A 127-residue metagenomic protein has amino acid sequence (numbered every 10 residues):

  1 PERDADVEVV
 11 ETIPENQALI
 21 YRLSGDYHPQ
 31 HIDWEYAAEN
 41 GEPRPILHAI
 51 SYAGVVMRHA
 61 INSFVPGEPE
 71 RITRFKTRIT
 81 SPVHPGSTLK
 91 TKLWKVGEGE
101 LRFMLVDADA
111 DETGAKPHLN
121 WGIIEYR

Functional and structural regions predicted by a protein language model:
P1-L47: Catalytic strand-loop segment that frames the active site of acyl-thioester-processing enzymes
P1-T12, P85, K90-R127: HotDog/MaoC-like acyl-thioester-processing domains
Y27-Q30, A38, F64-V65, L93-G97 (+1 more regions): Generic alpha-helical propensity signal that fires on short helical segments and nearby coil/disordered stretches
H28-H31, H48, H59, H84 (+1 more regions): Histidine (H) residue identity feature
Y52-K95, E100: Hydrophobic beta-strand-centered segment that forms part of the acyl-chain substrate-binding groove
